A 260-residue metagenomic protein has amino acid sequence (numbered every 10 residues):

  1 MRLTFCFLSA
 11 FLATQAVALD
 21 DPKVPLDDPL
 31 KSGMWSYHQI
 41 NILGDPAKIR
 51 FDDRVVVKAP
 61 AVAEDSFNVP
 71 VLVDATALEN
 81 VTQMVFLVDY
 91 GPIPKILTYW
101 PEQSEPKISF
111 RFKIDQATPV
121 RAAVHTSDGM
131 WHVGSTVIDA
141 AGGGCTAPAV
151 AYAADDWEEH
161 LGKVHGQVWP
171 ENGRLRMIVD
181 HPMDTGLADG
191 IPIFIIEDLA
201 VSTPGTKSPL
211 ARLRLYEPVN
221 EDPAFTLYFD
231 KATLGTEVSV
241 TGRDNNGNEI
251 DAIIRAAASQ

Functional and structural regions predicted by a protein language model:
D21-D28, G142-Q167, S259-Q260: Low-complexity, Pro/Ser/Thr- and charge-rich linker/hinge segments at domain boundaries
Y37-S66, Y152-P170: N-terminal edge beta-strand
F67-V71, E171-L175: Structural beta-strand segments of beta-rich domains
M84, T118-T126, G235-N245: Short, aromatic- and glycine-rich surface loops/edge beta-strands on solvent-exposed regions
E102-S109, E217-Y228: Aromatic sugar-binding surface patches on proteins that engage polysaccharides or sugar-phosphate polymers
R111-A117, F229-T236: Surface-exposed, short loops/turns at beta-strand junctions within beta-sandwich domains
T126-G134, R243-A252: Short acidic/polar inter-strand loop motif in beta-rich domains
I178-I191: Short amphipathic, basic-aromatic surface patches that mediate peripheral association with negatively charged
